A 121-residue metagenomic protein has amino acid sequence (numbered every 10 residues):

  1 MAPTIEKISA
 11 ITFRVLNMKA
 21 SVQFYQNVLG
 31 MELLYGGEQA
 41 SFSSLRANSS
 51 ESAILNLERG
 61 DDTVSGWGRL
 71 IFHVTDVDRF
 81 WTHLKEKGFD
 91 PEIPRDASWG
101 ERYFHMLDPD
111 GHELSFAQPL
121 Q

Functional and structural regions predicted by a protein language model:
M1-V22, G68-L70, L120-Q121: N-terminal beta-strand motif that seeds the catalytic metal site of vicinal oxygen chelate
I11, E58, H105, F116-Q121: Short beta->alpha transition motifs characteristic of CBS
V15-M18, L70-E113: Vicinal oxygen chelate
M18, E38-Q39, S49-E51, W99 (+2 more regions): Short strand-connecting beta-turns/loops that link adjacent beta-strands
K19-E32: Amphipathic alpha-helical segments
G30-G36, P91-P94: Short secondary-structure junctions
E32-G68, E113-Q118: Conserved short beta-strand elements that form part of the metal-binding/catalytic scaffold of enzyme active sites
